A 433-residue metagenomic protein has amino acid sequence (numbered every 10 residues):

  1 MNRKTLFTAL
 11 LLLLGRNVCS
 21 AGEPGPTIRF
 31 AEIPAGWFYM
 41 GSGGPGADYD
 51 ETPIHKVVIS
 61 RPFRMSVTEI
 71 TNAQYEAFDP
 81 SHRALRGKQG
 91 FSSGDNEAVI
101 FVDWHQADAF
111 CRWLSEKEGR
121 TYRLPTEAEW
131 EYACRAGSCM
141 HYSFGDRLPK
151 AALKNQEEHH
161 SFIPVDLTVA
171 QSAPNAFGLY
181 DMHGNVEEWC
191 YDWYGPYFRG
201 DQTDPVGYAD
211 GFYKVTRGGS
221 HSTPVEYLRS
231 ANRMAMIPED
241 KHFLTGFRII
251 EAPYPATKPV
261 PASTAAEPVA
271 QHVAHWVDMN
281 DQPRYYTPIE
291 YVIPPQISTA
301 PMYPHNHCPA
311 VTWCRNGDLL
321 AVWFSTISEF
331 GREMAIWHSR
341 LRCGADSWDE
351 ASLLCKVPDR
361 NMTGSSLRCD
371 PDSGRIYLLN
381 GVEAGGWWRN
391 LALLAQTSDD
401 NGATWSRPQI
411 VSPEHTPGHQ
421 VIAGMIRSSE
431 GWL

Functional and structural regions predicted by a protein language model:
M1-K4: Positively charged n-region of N-terminal signal peptides that target proteins for export
L6-L14: Sec-dependent N-terminal signal peptides
C19-G22: Boundary at the C-terminal end of the N-terminal hydrophobic targeting segment
P24-L85, H105, G184: A short glycine-rich, aromatic-capped structural motif
E32-I33, Y39-A47, A84-A231: Functional-site microenvironments in short loops/helix caps that host divalent-cation chemistry
D204-Y208, M234-K241, T299: Short proline/glycine-enriched turn/loop segments at secondary-structure junctions
F243-A256: Short, structured beta-strand segments at or near domain termini in extracellular proteins/domains
V260-L433: Asp-box/BNR beta-propeller blade signature and adjacent active/binding-site loops in extracellular glycan-interacting
